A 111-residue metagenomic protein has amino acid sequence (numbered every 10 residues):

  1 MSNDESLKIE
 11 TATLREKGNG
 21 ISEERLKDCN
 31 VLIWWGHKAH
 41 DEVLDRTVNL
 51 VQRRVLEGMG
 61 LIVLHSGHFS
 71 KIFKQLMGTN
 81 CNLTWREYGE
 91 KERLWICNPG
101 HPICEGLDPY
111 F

Functional and structural regions predicted by a protein language model:
M1-C29: Aromatic-Pro/Gly-enriched surface loop or interdomain linker that acts as a lid/target-recognition segment
M1-D4, L32-I33, V63, C97-P102: A generic short-segment signal for beta-strand/edge and adjacent turn/coil regions
S2, L56, D108: Short conserved AdoMet
N3-D4, N19, N30, N49 (+2 more regions): Detector for Asparagine
L7-K8, L32, L61, N82: A general structural signal for well-ordered secondary-structure junctions
R25-K71: Short alpha-beta junction capping motif
L64-F111: An acidic, glycine-rich "communication" segment
